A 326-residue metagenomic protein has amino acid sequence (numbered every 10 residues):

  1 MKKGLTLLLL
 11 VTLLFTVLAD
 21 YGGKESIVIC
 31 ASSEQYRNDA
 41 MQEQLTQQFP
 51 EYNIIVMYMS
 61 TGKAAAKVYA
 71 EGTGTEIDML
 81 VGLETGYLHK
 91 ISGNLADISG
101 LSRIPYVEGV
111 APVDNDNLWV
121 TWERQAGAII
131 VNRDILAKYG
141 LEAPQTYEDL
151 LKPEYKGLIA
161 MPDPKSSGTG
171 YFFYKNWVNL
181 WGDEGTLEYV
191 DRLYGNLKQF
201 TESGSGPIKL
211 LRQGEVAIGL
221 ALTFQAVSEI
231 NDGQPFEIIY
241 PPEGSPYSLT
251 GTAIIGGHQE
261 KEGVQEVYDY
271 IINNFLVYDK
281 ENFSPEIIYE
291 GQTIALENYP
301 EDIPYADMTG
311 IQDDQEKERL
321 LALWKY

Functional and structural regions predicted by a protein language model:
M1-I27: Short, low-complexity disordered leader/linker segments with a strong preference for bacterial N-terminal type II
D20-K90: Early extracytoplasmic/lumenal segment of secretory-pathway proteins
S32-D39, E76-I208, R212: Extracytoplasmic ligand-binding site segments that recognize negatively charged/polar headgroups
G86-I91, R212-Q213, A217-P235: A ligand-binding cleft/hinge motif common to bilobed small-molecule-binding domains
Q125, Y189-Y194, F200-T201, D232-G256: Periplasmic-binding protein-like
I130-I135, S248-E260, D279-N282: A bilobed periplasmic-binding-protein/Venus flytrap-type ligand-binding module shared by bacterial periplasmic
G157-P162, Y270-Q292: Periplasmic-binding protein-like
I294-Y326: Extracellular/periplasmic bilobal clamshell ligand-binding domains
